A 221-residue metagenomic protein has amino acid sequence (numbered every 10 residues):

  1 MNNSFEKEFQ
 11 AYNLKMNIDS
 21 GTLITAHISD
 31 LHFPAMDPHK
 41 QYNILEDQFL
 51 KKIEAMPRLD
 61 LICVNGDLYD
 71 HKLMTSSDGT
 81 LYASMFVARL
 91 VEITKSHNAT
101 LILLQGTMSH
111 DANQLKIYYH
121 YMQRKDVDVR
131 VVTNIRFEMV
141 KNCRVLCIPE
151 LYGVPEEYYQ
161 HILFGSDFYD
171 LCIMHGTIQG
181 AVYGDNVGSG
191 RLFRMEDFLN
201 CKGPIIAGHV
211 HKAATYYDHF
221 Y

Functional and structural regions predicted by a protein language model:
M1-M85, R89, Y159-F168: N-terminal active-site segment of His-dependent metallophosphoesterases
F5-N17, M85-G153: Extended active-site neighborhood of metal-dependent phosphoesterases/phosphodiesterases
M16-A26, F137-C147, S166-L171, D218-F220: Beta-strand-turn-beta hairpins that frame and shape the catalytic cleft of phosphate-ester-processing enzymes
S29-M36, L59-G79, T100-N113, Y169-D170 (+1 more regions): Active-site neighborhood of divalent metal-dependent phosphoester/pyrophosphate hydrolases
L31-F33, I173-T177, G203-A213: Histidine-centered catalytic micro-motifs
M36-K40, G66-V91, Q105-K125, A214-F220: Metal-dependent catalytic neighborhoods of phosphoester/phosphodiester hydrolases
K141-F198: Binuclear metal-dependent hydrolase catalytic cores centered on His/Asp/Glu-rich metal-binding motifs
G184-Y221: Conserved beta-sheet core of the metallophosphoesterase superfamily
